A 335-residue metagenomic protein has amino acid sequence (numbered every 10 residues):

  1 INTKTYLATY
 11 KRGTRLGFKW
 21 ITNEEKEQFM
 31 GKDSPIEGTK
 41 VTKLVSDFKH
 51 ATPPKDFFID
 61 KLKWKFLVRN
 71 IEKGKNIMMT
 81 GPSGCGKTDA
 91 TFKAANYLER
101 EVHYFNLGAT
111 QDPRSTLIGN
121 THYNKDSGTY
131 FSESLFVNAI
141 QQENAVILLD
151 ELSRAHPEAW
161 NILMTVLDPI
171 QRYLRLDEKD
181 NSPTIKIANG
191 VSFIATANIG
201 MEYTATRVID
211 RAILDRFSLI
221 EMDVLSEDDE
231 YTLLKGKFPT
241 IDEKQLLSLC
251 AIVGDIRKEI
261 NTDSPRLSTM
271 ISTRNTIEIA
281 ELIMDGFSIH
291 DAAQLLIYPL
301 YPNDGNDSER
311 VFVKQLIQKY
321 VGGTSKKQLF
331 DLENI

Functional and structural regions predicted by a protein language model:
N2-S34: Contiguous surface segments at macromolecular interaction interfaces
T3, F131, I252-V253: Short leucine-rich amphipathic alpha-helices used at interfaces
K4, Q111, I277: Short loop/turn segments at secondary-structure transitions that flank enzyme active sites
G13-I21, K55, D126-F131, Y203-V208 (+3 more regions): Short, exposed beta-strand "edge-strand" segments with a Pro/Gly-rich flavor and a Y/T-containing core
G13-W20, R100-H103, L107-T110, V146 (+9 more regions): A broadly tuned "polar low-complexity/structure-edge" signature
M30-L247: AAA+ P-loop NTPase catalytic core and its hallmark functional loops
G31-H50, P54-F57, K73, S192 (+2 more regions): Alpha-helical lid/collar subdomain of P-loop NTPases
